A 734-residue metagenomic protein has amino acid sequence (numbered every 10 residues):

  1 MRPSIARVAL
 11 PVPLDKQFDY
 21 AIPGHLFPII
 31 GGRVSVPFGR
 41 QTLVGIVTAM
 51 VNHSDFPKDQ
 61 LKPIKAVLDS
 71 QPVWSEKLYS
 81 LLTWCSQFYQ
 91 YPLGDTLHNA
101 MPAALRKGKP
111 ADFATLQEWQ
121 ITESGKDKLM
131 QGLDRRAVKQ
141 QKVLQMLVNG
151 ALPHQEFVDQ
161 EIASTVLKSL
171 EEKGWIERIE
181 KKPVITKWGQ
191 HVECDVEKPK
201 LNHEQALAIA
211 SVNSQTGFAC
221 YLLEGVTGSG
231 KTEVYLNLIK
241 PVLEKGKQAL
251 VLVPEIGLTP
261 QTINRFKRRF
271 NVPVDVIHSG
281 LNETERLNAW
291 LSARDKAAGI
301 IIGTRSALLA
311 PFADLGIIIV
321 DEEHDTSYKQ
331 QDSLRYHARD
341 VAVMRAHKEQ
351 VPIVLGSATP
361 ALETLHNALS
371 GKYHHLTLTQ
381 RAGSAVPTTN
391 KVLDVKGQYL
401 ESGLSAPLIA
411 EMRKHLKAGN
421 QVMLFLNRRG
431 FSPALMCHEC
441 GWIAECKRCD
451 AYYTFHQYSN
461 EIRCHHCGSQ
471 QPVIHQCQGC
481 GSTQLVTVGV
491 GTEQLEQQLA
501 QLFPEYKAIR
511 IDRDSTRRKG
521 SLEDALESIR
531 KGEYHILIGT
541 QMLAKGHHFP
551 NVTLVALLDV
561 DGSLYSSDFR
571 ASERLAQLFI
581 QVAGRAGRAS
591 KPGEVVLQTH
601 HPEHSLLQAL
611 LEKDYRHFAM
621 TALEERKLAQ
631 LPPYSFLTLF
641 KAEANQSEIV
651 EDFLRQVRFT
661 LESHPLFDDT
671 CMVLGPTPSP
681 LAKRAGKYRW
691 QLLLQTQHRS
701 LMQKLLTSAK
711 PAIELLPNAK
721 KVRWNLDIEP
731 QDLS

Functional and structural regions predicted by a protein language model:
M1-S357, L369-A385, K417, A685 (+2 more regions): Accessory, non-ATPase domains that flank or precede helicase/AAA+ motor cores in DNA-metabolism machines
T83-S86, I409, R413, E496 (+4 more regions): Generic solvent-exposed, charged/amphipathic alpha-helical segments that serve as macromolecular interface scaffolds
V138, H604-S605, H664: Serine-centered coil/turn micro-motif
V196-N202, A206, G217-E651, P680-A682 (+2 more regions): Inter-lobe coupling/hinge segments of SF2-like helicase ATPases
F270, F503, H664-D668, L716-P717: Short helix-capping segments at alpha-helix termini
R616, E651-L674: Short amphipathic alpha-helix segments
P665-S679, K720-I728: Short beta-strand elements
G675-K687, D732: Short beta-strand/turn "edge" motifs
